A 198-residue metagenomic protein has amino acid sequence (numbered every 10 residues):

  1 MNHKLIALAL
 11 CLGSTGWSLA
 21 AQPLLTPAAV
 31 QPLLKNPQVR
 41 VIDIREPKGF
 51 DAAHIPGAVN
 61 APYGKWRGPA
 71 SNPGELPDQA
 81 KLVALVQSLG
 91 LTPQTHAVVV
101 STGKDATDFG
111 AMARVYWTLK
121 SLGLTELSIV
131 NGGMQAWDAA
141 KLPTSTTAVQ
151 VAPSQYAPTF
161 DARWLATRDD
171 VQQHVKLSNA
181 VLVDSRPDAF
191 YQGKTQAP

Functional and structural regions predicted by a protein language model:
M1-I6: Bacterial N-terminal signal peptides that target proteins for export
L10-A52, M134-P198: Flexible, polar/low-complexity N-terminal or interdomain linker segments that lie immediately upstream of folded
N36, R45, P56, Q94 (+3 more regions): Extracytoplasmic
R40-D43, A58-P62, T95-S101, S128-I129 (+1 more regions): Structural recognition of the beta-strand scaffold that forms the well-ordered cores of secreted hydrolase catalytic
H54-A61, P198: Short Gly/aromatic-enriched secondary-structure transition segments
P62-G64, V149: Short, basic/glycine-rich phosphate-binding loops at helix/coil junctions that contact nucleotide phosphates
G64-G90: Aromatic- and Gly/Pro-rich amphipathic surface segment
A80-D169, K194-T195: Thiolate-centered catalytic microenvironments shared by cysteine-dependent enzyme domains
